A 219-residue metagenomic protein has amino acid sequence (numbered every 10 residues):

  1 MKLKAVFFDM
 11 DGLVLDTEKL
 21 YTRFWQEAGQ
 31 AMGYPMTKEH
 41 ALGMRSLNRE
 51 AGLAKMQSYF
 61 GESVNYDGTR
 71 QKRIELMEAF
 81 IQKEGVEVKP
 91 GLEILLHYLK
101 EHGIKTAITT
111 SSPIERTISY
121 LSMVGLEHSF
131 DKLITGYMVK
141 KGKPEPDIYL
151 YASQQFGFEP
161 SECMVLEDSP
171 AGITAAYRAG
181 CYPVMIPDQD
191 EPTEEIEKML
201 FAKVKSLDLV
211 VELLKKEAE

Functional and structural regions predicted by a protein language model:
M1-K4, H97-K100, P113-E219: Asp-based, Mg2+/Mn2+-dependent phosphohydrolase catalytic module
M1-L42: Active-site neighborhood of HAD-like aspartate-dependent phosphohydrolases
V14, V88, T106, K141 (+1 more regions): Conserved SAM-binding loop
L20, M44, N48, K72 (+5 more regions): Short beta->alpha linker loops
Y21, W25, G29, N48-M56 (+2 more regions): Hydrophobic alpha-helical core bundles mediating ligand binding, dimerization, or RNAP-core interactions
A28-S63: Alpha-helical substrate-recognition element adjacent to the catalytic core
Q57-H97, H102: Metal-dependent phosphoesterase signature
